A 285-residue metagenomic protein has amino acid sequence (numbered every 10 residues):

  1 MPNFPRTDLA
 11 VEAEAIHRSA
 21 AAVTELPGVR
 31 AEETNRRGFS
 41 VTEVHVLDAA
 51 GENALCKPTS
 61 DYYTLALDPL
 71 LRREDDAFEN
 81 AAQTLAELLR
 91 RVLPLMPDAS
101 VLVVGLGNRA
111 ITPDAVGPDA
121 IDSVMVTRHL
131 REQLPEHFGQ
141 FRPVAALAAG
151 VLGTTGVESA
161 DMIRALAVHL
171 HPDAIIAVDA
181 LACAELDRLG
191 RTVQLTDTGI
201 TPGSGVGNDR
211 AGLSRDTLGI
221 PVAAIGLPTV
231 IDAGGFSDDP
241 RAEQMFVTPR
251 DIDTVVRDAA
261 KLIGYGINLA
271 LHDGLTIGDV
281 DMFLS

Functional and structural regions predicted by a protein language model:
M1-T59: N-terminal amphipathic/basic leader segments beginning at the initiator methionine
L55-Q83: Helix-enriched interaction subdomains in cytosolic or periplasmic regions, typified by TIR/SEFIR signaling/NADase cores
A66-D68, S100-I111, A146-G150: Short glycine-rich or small-residue beta-strand-to-loop segments that form or flank ligand, phosphate, metal/Fe-S
L106-D114, G153, A180-A184: Gly/Ser/Thr-rich loops at beta-strand to alpha-helix junctions that form or flank small-molecule/cofactor-binding
N108-R142, A146: Glycine-rich phosphate/diphosphate-binding loop of Rossmann-like nucleotide-binding domains
G139-A167: A structural-propensity feature for long, helix-poor, extended segments
L147-A148, D161, A177-S285: A structural signal for small-residue-enriched, beta-sheet-centric alpha/beta enzyme cores and oligomeric scaffold folds
A167, P172-D173: Proline-aspartate-enriched helix->loop->beta-strand connector
